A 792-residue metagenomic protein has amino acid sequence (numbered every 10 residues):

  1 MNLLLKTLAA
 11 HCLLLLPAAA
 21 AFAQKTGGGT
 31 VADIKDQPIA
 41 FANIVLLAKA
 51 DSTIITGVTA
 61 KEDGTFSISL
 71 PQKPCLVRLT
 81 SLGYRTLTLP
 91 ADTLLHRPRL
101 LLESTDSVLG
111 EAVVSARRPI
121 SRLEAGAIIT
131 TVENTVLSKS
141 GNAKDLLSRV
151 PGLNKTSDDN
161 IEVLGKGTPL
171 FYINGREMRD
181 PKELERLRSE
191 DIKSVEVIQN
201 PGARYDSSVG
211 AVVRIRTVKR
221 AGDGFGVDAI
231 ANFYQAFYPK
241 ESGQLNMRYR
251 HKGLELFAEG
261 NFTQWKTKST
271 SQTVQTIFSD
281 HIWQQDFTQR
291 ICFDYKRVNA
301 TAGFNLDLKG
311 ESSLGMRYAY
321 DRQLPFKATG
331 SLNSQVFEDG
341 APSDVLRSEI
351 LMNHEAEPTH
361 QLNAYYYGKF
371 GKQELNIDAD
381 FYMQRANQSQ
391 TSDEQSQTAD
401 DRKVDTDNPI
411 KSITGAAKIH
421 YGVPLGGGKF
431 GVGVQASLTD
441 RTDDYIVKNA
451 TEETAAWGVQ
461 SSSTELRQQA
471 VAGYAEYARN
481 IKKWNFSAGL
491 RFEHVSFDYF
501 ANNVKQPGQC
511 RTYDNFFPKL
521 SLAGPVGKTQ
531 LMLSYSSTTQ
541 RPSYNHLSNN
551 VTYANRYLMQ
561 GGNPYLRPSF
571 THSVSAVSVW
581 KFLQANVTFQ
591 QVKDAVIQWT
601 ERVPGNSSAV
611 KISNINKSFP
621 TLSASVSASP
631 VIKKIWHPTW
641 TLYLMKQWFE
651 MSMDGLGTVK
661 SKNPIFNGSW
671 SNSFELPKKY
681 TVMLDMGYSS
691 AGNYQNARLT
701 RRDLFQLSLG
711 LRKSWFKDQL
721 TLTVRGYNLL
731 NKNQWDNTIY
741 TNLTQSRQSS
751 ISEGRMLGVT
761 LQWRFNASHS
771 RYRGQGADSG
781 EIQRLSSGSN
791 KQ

Functional and structural regions predicted by a protein language model:
V45-L47, T80-Y84, H96-V136, T156-D158 (+2 more regions): Short, acidic, small-residue-rich periplasmic hinge/interaction motif at the N-terminus of Gram-negative outer-membrane
A50-T65: Short, acidic Ser/Thr/Gly-rich low-complexity loop/linker segments typical of extracellular and cell-surface proteins
S69, R149, R176-G202: Short acidic/polar hinge/loop motifs at secondary-structure boundaries that mediate gating or recognition
L94-L101, A143-L146, E162, P181-K182 (+3 more regions): N-terminal periplasmic accessory domains that precede and gate Gram-negative outer-membrane beta-barrel machines
D206-V213, A221-S271, Y295-V298: Outer-membrane beta-barrel translocator/receptor signature
R216-A231, T270, V274, D286 (+8 more regions): Surface-exposed extracellular loop regions of Gram-negative outer-membrane beta-barrel proteins
N299-L324, E349-A501, P525, T529-Q530 (+3 more regions): Face-selective signature of the C-terminal outer-membrane beta-barrel domain
N353, S462-Q468, T539-K593, K611-S623 (+1 more regions): Outer-membrane beta-barrel signature, preferentially recognizing the C-terminal barrel domain of Gram-negative
